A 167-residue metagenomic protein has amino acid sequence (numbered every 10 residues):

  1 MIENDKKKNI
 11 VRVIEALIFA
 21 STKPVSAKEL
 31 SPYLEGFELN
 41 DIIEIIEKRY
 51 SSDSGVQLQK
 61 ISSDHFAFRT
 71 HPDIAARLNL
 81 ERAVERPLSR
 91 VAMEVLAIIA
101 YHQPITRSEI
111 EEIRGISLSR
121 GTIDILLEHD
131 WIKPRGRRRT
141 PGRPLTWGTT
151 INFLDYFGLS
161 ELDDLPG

Functional and structural regions predicted by a protein language model:
M1-I14, A67-M93: Short alpha-helical segments that sit at the start of domains
V11-S21, E85-I105, E109: Short amphipathic alpha-helical interface segments
P24-Y33, H102-R114, P134: Short acidic, hydrophobic short linear motifs in intrinsically disordered regions
F37-I45, I113-W131, P141-P144: Short amphipathic alpha-helical interaction segments
K48-K60, H129-R139: A short, conserved structural fragment
D64-R69, R139-T150: Minor-groove-contacting beta-hairpin "wing" of winged helix-turn-helix DNA-binding domains
I74-S89, I151-G167: Short, amphipathic alpha-helical interaction segments positioned at domain boundaries
I123-H129, K133-R139, T146, F153-G167: Transcription-machinery-associated regions
